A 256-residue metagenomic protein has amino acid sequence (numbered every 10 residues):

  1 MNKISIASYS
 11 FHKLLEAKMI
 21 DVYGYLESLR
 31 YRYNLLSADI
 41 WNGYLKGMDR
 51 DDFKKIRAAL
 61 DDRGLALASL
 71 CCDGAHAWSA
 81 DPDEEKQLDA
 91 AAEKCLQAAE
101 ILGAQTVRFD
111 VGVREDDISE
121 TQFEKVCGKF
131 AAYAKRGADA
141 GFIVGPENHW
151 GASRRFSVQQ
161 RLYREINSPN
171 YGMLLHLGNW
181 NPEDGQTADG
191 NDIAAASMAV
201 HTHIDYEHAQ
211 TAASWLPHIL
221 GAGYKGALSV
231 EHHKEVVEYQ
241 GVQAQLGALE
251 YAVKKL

Functional and structural regions predicted by a protein language model:
M1-I101, S168, G172, S197-A199 (+4 more regions): N-terminal pre-domain/capping segments
K3, A17, Y25-E27, A59-A66 (+2 more regions): Active-site acidic/histidine proton-transfer and metal-coordination neighborhood in alpha/beta enzyme cores
S37-D39, S69-C71, R108, G145 (+2 more regions): Conserved beta-strand positions in the central sheet of alpha/beta enzyme cores
N42, W150-G151, N179, Y206-H208 (+1 more regions): Short, glycine/acidic-enriched loop or turn micro-motifs at the edges of active sites
G43, D73, G112, W150 (+1 more regions): Residue-level "edge-of-site" marker
L45-M48, R114, G151, W180 (+1 more regions): Glycine-/small-residue-rich active-site loops that bind phosphorylated ligands and cofactors
H176: Active-site glycine-centered loops adjacent to acidic/histidine catalytic or metal-binding residues that shape
N181-E231: Glycoside hydrolase catalytic-domain groove-lining segments
